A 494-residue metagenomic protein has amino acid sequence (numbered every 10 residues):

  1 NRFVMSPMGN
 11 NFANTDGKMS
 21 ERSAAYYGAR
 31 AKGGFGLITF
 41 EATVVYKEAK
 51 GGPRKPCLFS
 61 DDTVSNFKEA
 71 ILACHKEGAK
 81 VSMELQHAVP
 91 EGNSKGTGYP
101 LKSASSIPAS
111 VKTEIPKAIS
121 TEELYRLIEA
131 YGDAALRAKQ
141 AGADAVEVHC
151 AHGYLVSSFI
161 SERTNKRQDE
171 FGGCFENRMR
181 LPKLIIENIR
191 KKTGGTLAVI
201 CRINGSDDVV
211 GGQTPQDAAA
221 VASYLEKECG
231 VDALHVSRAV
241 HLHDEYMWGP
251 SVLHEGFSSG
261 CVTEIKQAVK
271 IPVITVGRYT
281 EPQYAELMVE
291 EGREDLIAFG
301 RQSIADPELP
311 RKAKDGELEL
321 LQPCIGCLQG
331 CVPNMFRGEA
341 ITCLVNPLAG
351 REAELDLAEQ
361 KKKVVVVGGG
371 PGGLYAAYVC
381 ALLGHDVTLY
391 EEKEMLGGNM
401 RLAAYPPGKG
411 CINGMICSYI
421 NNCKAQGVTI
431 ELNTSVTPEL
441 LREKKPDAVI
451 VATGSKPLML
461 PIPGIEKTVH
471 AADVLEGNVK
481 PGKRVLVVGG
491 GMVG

Functional and structural regions predicted by a protein language model:
N1-V367, P371, Y375-V387, M395 (+1 more regions): Flavin-dependent oxidoreductase catalytic cores
W248-H254, D356-K361, L402-G414, H470-G477 (+1 more regions): Short, contiguous acidic/charged loop-to-helix segments that flank catalytic cores in large enzymes
T280-Q283, I304, S435-P438, V474-E476: Short acidic loop-to-helix transition motifs that present clustered carboxylates
E286-I297, I304, E308, G410 (+3 more regions): C-terminal structured "cap/appendage" subdomains that terminate the fold
N346-L357, N421-K424, L432, T453-G494: Glycine-rich dinucleotide-binding loop and its adjacent helix/turn
V366-T429, N433, M492-G494: Beta1-alpha1 glycine-rich phosphate/pyrophosphate-binding loop at the start of Rossmann-like nucleotide-binding domains
Y390, P446-G454, V488: Short hydrophobic core segments
E431-K444, K456-L458: A conserved short coil-to-beta-strand element within the FAD-binding core of flavoproteins
